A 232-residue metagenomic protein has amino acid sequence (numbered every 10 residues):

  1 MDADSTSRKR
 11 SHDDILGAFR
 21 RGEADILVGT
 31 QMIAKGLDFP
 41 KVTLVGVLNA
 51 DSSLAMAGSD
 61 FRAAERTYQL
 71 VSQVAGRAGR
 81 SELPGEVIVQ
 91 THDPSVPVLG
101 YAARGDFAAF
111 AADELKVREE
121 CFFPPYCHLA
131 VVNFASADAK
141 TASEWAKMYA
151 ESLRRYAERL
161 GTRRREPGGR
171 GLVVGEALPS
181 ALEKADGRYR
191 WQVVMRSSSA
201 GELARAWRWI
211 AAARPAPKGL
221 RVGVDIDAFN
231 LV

Functional and structural regions predicted by a protein language model:
D2, R8-G58, A64, Q73-V232: Accessory helical-bundle/CTD segments and flexible terminal tails appended to RecA-like ATPase motors
L70: Glycine-rich S-adenosyl-L-methionine
